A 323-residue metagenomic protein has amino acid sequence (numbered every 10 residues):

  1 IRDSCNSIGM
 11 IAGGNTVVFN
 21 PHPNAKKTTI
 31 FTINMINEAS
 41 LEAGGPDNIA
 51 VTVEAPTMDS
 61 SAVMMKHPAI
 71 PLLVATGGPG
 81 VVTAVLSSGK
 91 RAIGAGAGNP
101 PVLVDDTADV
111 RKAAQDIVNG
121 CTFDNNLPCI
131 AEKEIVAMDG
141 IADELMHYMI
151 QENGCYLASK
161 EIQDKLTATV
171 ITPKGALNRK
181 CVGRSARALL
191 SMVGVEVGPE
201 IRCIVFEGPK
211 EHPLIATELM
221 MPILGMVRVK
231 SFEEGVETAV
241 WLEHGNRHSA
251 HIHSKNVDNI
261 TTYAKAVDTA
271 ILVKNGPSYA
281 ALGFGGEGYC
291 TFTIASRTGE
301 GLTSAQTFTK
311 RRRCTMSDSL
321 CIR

Functional and structural regions predicted by a protein language model:
R2-K112: Rossmann-like NAD(P) dinucleotide-binding subdomain of oxidoreductase/dehydrogenase enzymes
A12-T16, V82-K210: ALDH superfamily catalytic-core signature
K26, I30, M58, P79 (+8 more regions): Electropositive phosphate-/nucleotide-binding environments in soluble metabolic enzymes
M35-P46, H67, S88, T107 (+7 more regions): Change "in soluble alpha/beta enzymes" to "in soluble alpha/beta proteins
E42-P46, M64-P68, V74, A84-S87 (+7 more regions): Solvent-exposed alpha-helices and their adjacent loops that cap or buttress functional pockets in soluble metabolic
M65-P68, D109, V170-R179, E218 (+1 more regions): Short, surface-exposed amphipathic charged segments that create phosphate/polyanion-binding patches used for binding
V195-R323: Conserved C-terminal structural/oligomerization subdomain of aldehyde/semialdehyde dehydrogenase
